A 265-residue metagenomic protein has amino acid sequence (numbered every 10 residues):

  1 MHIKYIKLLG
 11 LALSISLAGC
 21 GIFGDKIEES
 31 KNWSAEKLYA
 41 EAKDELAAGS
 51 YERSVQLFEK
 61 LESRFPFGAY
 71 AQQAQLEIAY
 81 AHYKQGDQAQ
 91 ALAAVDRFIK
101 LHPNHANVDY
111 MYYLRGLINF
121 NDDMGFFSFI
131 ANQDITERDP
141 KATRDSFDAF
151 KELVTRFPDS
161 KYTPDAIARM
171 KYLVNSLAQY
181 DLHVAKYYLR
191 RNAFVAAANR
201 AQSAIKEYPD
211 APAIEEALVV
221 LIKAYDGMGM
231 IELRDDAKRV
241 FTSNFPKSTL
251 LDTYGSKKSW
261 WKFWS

Functional and structural regions predicted by a protein language model:
M1-C20: Sec-dependent bacterial lipoprotein signal peptides
H2, C20-S265: Acidic, polar-rich low-complexity tracts and alpha-helical solenoid repeat scaffolds
